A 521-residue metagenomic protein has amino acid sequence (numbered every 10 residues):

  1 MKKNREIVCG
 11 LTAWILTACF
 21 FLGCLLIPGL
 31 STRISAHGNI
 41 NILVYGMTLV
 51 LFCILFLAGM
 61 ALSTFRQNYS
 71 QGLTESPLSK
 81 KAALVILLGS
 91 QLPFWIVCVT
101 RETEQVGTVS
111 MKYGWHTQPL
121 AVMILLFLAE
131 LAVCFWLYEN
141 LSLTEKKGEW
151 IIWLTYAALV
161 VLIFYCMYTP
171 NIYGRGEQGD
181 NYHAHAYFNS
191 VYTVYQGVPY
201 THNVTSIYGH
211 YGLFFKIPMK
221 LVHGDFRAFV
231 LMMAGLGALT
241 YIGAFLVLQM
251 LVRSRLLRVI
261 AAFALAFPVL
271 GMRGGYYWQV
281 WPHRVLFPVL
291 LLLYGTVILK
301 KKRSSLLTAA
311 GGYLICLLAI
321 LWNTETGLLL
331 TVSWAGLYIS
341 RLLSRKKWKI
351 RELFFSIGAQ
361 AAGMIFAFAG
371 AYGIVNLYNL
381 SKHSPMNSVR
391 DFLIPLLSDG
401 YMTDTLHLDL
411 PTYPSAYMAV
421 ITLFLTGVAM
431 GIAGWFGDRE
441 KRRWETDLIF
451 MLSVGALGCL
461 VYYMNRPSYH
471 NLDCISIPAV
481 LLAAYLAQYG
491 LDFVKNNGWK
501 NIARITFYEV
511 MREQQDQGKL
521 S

Functional and structural regions predicted by a protein language model:
M1-L16, V50-S90, W115-Y168, A359: Start-transfer (signal-anchor) and selected internal transmembrane alpha helices of multi-pass inner/ER membrane
K2-K3, V259-A261, V297-A319, W348-F354 (+2 more regions): Short hydrophobic alpha-helices at membrane interfaces in multi-pass membrane enzymes
W14-L55, F164-G212, K220-L236, G243 (+4 more regions): Transmembrane catalytic cores of multi-pass membrane glycosyltransferases and polysaccharide-assembly enzymes
I40-L49, T108-A129, L257-I298, W322 (+2 more regions): Membrane-interface micro-motifs in multi-pass membrane enzymes
K81-P93, A262-A264, E440-V461: Transmembrane alpha-helix segments characteristic of polytopic inner-membrane glycan-assembly/cell-envelope
G114-L126, L329, N465-N501, Y508: Hydrophobic/aromatic-rich transmembrane helices and adjacent perimembrane loops
A244-M272, R303-L307, V389-D391: Transmembrane-helix signature of polytopic, membrane-embedded enzymes that assemble or transfer cell-envelope glycans
T308-T324, L330-S333, G455-Y462: Membrane-interface alpha helices of multi-pass inner-membrane proteins
